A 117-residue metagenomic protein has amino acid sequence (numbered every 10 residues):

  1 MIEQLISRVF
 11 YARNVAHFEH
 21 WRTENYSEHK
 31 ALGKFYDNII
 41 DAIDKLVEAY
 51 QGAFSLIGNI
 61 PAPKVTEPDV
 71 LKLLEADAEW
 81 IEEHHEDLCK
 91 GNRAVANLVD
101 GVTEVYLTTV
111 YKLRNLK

Functional and structural regions predicted by a protein language model:
M1-E3, A62-P63: Short, mixed-charge, low-aromatic patches
E3, S7-F10, N14, G33 (+4 more regions): Generic structural signal for well-ordered, non-transmembrane alpha-helical segments in soluble/cytosolic regions
Y11-G33, G91: Helix-loop segments that flank and shape redox-cofactor active sites
H29-I57: Conserved alpha-helical segments that form or flank metal/cofactor-binding pockets of metalloenzymes
P61-R114: Acidic/histidine-rich alpha-helical segments that form the ligand environment of transition-metal centers
